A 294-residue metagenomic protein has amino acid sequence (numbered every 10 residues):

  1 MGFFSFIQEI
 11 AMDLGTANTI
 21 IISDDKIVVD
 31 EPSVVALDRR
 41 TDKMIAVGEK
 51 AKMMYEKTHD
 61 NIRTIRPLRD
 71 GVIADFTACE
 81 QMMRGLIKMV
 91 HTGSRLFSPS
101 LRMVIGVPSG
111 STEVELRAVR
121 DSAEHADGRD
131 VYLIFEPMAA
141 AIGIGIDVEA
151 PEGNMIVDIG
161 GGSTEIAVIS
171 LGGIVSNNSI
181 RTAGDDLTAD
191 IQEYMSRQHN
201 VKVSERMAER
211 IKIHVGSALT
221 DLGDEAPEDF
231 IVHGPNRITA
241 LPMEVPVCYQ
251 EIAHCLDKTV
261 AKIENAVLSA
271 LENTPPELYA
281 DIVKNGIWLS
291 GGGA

Functional and structural regions predicted by a protein language model:
M1-I159, A167-I287, A294: Nucleotide/phosphate-binding catalytic cleft detector across ATP-hydrolyzing and phosphate-transferring enzymes
